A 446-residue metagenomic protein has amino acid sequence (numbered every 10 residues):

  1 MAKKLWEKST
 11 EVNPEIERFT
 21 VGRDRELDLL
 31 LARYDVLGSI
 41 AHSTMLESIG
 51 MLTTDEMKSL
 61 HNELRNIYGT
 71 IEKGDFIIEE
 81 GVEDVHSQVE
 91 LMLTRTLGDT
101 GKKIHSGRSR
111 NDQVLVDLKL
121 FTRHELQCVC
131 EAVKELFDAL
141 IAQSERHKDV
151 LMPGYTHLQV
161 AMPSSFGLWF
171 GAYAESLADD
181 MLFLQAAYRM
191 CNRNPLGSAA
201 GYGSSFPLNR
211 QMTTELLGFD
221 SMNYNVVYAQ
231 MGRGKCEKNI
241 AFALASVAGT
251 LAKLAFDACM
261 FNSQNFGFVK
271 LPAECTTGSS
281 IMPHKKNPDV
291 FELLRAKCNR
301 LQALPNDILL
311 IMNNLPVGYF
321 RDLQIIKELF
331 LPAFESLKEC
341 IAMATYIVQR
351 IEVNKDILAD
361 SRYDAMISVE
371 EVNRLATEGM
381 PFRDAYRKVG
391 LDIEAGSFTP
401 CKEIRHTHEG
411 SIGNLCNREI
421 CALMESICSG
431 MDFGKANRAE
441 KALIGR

Functional and structural regions predicted by a protein language model:
M1-G203, L208-T214, S221, T277-G278 (+4 more regions): A helix-coil-helix interface module used to build multimeric assemblies and to scaffold catalytic/cofactor sites
A2-G38, D99-T100, G267, M282-R446: Glycine-rich cofactor/substrate-binding loops
H42, E63, I67-T70, M92 (+13 more regions): Generic, well-ordered alpha-helical scaffold segments in large soluble proteins
L60-L64, L217, A273-C275, R362 (+1 more regions): A general structural motif at alpha-helix termini
H105, R110-Q113, H157-S164, L168 (+9 more regions): Alpha-helix capping and helix-loop boundary segments enriched in small/acidic/polar residues
K119, R123-C130, K134, I141 (+10 more regions): Short amphipathic alpha-helical segments with heptad-repeat character
R146, F183-A186, M190, F219-V226 (+6 more regions): Conserved helix-loop functional segments at active or binding sites
L217-P305: Acidic, glycine-rich loop-and-beta core segments that form the ion-binding/anion-interacting portion of active sites
